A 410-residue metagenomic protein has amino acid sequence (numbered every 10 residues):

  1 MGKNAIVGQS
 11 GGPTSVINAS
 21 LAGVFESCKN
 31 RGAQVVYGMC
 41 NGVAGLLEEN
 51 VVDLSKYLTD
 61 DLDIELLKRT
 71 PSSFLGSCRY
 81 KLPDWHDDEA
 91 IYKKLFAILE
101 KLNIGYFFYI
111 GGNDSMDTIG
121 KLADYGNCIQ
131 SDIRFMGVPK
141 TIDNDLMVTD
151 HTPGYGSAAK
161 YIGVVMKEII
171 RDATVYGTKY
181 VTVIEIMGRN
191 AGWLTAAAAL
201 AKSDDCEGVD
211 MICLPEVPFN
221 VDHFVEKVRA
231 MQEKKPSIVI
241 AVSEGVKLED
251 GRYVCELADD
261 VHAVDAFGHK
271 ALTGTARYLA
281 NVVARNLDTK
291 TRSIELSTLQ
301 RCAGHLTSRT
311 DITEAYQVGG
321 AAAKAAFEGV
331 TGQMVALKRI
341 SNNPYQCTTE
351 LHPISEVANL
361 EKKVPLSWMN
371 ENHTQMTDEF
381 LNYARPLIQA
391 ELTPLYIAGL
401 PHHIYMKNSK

Functional and structural regions predicted by a protein language model:
M1-V52: N-terminal phosphate-binding or glycine-rich loops at protein starts, especially the Walker A/P-loop of NTPases
N4-G12, S73-R79, G105-G111, G137 (+2 more regions): Short glycine-rich or small-residue beta-strand-to-loop segments that form or flank ligand, phosphate, metal/Fe-S
S10-G12, M39-G45, R79-Y80, G112-N113 (+5 more regions): Short, ordered loop/turn segments at secondary-structure junctions
T14-V24, L46-L47, I91-K93, N113-K121 (+5 more regions): Short glycine/serine/threonine-rich phosphate/pyrophosphate-binding segments that cradle anionic phosphate groups
V36, I98, Y106-G111, D117-D132 (+1 more regions): Accessory alpha-helical/coil subdomains and C-terminal extensions that flank or cap enzyme catalytic cores
E49-G105, D114, P153-Y155, K167: Glycine-rich oxoanion-binding loops at beta->alpha junctions
C255-K410: C-terminal non-catalytic interaction/assembly regions of soluble proteins
